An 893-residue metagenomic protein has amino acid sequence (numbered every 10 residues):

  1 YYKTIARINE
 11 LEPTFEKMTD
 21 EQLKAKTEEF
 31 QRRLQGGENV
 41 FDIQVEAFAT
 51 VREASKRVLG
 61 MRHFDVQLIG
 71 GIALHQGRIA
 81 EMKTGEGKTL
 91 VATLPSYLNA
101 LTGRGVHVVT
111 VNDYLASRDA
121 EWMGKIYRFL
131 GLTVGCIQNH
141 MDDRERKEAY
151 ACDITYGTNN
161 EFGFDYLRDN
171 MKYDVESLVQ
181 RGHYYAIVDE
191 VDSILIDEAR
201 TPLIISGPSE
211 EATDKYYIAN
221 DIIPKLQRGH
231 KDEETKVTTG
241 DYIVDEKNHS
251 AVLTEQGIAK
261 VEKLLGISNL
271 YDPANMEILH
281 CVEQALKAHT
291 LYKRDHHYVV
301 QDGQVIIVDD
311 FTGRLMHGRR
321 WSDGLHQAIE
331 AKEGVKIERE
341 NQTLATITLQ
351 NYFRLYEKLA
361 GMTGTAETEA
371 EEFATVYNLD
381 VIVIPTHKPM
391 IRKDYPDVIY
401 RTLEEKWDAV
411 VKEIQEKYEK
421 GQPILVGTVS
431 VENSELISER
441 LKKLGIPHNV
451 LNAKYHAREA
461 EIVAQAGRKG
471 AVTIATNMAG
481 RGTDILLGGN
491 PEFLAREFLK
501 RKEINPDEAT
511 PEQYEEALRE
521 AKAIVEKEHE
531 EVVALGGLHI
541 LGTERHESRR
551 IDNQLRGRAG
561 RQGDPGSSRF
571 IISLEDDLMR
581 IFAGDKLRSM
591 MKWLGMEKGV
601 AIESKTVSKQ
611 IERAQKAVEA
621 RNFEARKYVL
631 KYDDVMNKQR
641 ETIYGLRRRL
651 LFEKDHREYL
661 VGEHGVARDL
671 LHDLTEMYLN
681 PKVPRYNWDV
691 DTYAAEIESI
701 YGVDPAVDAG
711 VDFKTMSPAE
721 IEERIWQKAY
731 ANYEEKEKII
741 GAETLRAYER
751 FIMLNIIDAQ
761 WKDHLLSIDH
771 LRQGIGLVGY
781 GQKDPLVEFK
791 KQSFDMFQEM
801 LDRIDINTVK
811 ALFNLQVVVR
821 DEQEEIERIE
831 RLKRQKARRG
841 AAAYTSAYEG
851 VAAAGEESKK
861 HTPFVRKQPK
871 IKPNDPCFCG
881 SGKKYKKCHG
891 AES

Functional and structural regions predicted by a protein language model:
Y1-S573, D577-G595, G645: Conserved P-loop NTPase motor core
E12, I399, Y632, R750 (+1 more regions): Generic anion/oxyanion-binding catalytic loop in active/binding sites
V175, F864-V865: Short, P/G- and charge-enriched loop/turn segments at secondary-structure junctions
Y298-I306, T312-R319, Q562-G563, F570 (+3 more regions): Extended, charged helical/alpha-beta scaffold domains that provide interaction surfaces
E369, Q422, G470-A471, Q639 (+4 more regions): Generic detector of short, well-ordered, non-transmembrane alpha-helical segments enriched in hydrophobic residues
G421-S434, F652-K654, E658, G710-K714 (+1 more regions): Short, Lys/Glu-rich amphipathic helical modules
V426, I474, W761, F797 (+2 more regions): Hydrophobic, well-ordered secondary-structure elements that form the walls of internal hydrophobic environments
K867-K886, G890: Short Cys/His-rich zinc-binding micro-motifs
